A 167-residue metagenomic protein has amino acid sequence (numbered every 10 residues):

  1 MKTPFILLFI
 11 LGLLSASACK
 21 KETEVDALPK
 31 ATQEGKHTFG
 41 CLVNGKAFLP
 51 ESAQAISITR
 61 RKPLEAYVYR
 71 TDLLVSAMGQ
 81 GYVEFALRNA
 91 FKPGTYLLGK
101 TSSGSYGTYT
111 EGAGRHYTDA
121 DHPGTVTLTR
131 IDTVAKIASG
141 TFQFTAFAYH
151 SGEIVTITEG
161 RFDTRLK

Functional and structural regions predicted by a protein language model:
M1-L7: Bacterial N-terminal signal peptides that target proteins for export
T3, A16-T38: Bacterial Sec-dependent N-terminal signal peptides
L7-S15: Bacterial N-terminal signal peptides
V25-A27, P50, I131, E153: Terminal alpha-helical segments
Q33-G35, A120-T125, T156: Residues that act as N-cap/strand-start positions at coil-to-secondary-structure junctions
A47, S52-A135: Surface-exposed helix/loop patches within compact recognition domains
T127-K167: C-terminal or internal capping secondary-structure element at the end of a domain, subdomain, or sheet
